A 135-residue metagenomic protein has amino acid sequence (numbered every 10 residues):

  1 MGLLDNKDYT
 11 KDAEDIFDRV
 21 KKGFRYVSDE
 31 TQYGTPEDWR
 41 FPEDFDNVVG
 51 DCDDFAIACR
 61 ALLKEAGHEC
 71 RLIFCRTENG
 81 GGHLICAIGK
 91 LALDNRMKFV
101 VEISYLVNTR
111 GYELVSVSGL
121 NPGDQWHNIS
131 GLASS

Functional and structural regions predicted by a protein language model:
M1-S135: A structural boundary/capping signal
